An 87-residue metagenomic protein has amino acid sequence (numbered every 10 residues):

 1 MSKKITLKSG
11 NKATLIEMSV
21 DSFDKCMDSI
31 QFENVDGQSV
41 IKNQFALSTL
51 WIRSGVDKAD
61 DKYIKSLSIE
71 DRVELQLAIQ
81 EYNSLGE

Functional and structural regions predicted by a protein language model:
S2-G10: Short acidic-hydrophobic surface loop/beta-edge motif
I16-E87: Short, surface-exposed, charged amphipathic helix/loop patches that serve as local interaction elements
